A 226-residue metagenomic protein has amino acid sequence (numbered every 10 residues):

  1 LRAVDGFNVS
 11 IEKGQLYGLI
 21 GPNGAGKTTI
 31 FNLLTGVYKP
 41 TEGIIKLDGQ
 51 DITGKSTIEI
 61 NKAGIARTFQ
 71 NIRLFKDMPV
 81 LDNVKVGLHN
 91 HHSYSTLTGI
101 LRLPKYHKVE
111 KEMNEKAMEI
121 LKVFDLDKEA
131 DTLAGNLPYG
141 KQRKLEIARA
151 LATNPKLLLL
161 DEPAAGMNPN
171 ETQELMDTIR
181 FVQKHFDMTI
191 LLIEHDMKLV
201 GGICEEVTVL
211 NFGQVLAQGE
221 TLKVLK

Functional and structural regions predicted by a protein language model:
L1-K226: Glycine-rich phosphate-binding loops of nucleotide-dependent enzymes
